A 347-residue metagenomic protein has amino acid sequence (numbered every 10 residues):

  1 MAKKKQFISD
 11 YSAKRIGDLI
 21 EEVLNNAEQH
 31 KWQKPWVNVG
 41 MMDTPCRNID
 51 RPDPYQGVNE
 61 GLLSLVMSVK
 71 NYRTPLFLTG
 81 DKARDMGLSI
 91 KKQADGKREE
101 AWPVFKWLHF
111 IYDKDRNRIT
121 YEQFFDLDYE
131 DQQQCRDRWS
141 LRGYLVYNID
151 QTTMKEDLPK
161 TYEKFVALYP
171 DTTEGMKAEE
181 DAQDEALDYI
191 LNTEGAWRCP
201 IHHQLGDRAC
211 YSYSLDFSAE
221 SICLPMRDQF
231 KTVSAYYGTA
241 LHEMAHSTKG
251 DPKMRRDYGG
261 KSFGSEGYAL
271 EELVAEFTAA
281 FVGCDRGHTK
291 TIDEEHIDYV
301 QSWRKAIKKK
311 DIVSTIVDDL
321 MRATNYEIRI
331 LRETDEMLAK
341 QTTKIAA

Functional and structural regions predicted by a protein language model:
M1-A347: N-terminal accessory/interface modules of nucleic-acid-binding and processing proteins
